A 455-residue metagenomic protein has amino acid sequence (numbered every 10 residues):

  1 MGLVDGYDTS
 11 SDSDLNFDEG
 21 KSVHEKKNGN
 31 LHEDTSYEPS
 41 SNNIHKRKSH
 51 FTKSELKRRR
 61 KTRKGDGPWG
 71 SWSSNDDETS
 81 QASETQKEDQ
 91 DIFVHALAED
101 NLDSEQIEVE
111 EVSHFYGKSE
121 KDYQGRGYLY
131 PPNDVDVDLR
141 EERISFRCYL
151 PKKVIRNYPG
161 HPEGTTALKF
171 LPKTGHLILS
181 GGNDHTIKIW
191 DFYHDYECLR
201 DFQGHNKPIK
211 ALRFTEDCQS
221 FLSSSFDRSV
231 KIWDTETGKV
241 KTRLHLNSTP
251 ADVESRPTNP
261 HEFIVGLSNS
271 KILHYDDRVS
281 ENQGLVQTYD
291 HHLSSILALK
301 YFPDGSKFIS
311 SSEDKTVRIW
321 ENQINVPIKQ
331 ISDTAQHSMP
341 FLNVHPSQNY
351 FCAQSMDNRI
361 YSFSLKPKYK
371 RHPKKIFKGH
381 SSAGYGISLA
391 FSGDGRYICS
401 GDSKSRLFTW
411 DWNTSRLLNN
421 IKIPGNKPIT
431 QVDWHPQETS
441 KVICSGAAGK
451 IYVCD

Functional and structural regions predicted by a protein language model:
M1-I155: Intrinsically disordered terminal extensions that flank WD40 beta-propeller domains in eukaryotic WD-repeat scaffold
R143-K153, I189-P208, T215-Q219, S229-A251 (+8 more regions): Per-blade loop-tip surfaces of WD-repeat and WD-like beta-propellers in eukaryotic adaptors/scaffolds
I155, T165, G175, I209 (+7 more regions): Conserved positions at the start
L168-G175, L212-C218, E254-P260, K300-S306 (+4 more regions): Loop/turn segments within WD40 beta-propeller blades
S180-D184, S224-D227, G266-N269, S311-D314 (+3 more regions): Conserved strand-to-loop turn within each blade of WD40 beta-propeller repeats
D357-N358, H380-T409: Loop/turn-rich, solvent-exposed surfaces of beta-rich toroidal or solenoidal domains
K375-S388, R416-H435: Conserved blade-ending motifs and adjacent loop-strand segments that build the rim/top face of beta-propeller domains
T430-D455: Blade-level signature of beta-propeller repeat domains, shared across WD40, Kelch, NHL, RCC1 and BNR/Asp-box propellers
